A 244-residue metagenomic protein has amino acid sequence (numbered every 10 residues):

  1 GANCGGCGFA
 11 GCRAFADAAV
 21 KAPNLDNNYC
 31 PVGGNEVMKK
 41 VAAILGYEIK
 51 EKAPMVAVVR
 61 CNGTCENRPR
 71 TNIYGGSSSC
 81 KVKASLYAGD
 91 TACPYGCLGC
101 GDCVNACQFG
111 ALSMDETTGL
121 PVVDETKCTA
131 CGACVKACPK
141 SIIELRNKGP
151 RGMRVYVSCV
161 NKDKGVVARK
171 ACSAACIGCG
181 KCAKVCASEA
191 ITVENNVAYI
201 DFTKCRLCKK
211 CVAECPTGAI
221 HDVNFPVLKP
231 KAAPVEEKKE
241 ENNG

Functional and structural regions predicted by a protein language model:
G1-V185, E214, G218-G244: Ferredoxin-type iron-sulfur electron-transfer modules and their immediate structural context
K181, I191-V193, V197-Y199: Strongly charged, low-complexity linkers/loops
